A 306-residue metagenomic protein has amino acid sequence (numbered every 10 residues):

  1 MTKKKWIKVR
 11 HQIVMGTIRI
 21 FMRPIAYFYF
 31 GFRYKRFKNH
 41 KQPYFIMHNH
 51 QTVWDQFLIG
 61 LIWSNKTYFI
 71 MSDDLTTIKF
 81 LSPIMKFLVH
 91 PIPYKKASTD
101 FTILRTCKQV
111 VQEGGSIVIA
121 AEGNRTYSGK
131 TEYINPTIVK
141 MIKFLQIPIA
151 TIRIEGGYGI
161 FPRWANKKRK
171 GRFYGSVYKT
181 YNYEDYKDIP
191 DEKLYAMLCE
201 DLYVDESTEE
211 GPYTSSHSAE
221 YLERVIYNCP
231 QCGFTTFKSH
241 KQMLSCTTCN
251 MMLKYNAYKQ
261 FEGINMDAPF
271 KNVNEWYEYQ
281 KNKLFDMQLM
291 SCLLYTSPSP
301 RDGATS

Functional and structural regions predicted by a protein language model:
M1-H48, T52-L58, V89-H90, L289-S297: Membrane-anchoring hydrophobic helices of lipid-metabolizing enzymes
H40-S98: Catalytic core of membrane glycerolipid acyltransferases/transacylases, capturing the structured, soluble-facing
I59, I84, Q109, K140-M141: Hydrophobic/aromatic ligand-binding patch that stacks against planar heteroaromatic rings of cofactors or nucleotides
T99-A121, R125: Well-ordered mid-protein domain cores that form the structural environment of catalytic cofactors
S116, Y127-A196, Y213-G233, S239-N250: A cross-family acyltransferase "interaction/gating" segment
L253-D267: Short metal-binding segments enriched for Cys and/or His
D267-N282: Short, intrinsically disordered terminal segments enriched in charged and Pro/Gly residues
Y295-T305: Single conserved hydrophobic/aromatic residue that forms the stacking wall/gate of nucleotide- or nucleobase-binding
